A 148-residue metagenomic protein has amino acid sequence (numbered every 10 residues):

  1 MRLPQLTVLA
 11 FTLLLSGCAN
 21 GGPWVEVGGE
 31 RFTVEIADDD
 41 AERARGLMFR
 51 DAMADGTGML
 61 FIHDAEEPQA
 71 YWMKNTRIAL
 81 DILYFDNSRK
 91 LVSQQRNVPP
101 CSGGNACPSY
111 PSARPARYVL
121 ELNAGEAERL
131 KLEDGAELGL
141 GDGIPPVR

Functional and structural regions predicted by a protein language model:
M1-P4: Positively charged n-region of N-terminal signal peptides that target proteins for export
L6-S16: Bacterial N-terminal signal peptides
C18-R148: Compact, glycine-rich, soluble single-domain proteins
